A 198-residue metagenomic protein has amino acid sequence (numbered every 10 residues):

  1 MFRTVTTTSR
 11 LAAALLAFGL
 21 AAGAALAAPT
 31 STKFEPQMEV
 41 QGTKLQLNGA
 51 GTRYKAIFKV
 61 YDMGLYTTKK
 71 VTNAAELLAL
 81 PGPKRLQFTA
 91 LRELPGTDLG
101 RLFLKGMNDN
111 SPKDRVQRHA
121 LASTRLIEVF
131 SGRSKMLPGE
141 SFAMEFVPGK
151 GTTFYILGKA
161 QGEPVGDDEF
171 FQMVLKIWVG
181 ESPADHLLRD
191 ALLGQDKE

Functional and structural regions predicted by a protein language model:
M1-T8: N-terminal secretory signal peptides that target proteins for export/translocation
A12-G23: Bacterial N-terminal signal peptides
A27-L80: N-terminal secretory signal peptides
V71, A75-G149: Mid-length scaffold segments of soluble, non-membrane domains
I156-K159: Short strand-turn-strand beta-turns centered on an Asx-Gly dipeptide
Q161-L188: Flexible glycine-rich active-site/ligand-binding loops centered on an Asp-His dyad
H186-E198: Cysteine/selenocysteine-centered motifs that mediate thiol-based redox chemistry or coordinate metal-sulfur cofactors
